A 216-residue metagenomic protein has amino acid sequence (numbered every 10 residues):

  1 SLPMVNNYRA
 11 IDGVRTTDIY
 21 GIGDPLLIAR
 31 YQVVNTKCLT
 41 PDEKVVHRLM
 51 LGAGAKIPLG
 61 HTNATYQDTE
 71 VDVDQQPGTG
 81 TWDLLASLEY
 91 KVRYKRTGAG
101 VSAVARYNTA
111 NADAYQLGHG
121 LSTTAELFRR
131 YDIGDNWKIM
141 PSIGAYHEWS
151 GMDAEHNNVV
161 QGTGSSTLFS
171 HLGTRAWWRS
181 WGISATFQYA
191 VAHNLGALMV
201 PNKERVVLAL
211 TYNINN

Functional and structural regions predicted by a protein language model:
S1-P3: Metal-dependent C-N hydrolase catalytic cores
V5-G118, N215: Outer-membrane pore/translocation modules
A114-N216: Outer membrane beta-barrel transmembrane domains
